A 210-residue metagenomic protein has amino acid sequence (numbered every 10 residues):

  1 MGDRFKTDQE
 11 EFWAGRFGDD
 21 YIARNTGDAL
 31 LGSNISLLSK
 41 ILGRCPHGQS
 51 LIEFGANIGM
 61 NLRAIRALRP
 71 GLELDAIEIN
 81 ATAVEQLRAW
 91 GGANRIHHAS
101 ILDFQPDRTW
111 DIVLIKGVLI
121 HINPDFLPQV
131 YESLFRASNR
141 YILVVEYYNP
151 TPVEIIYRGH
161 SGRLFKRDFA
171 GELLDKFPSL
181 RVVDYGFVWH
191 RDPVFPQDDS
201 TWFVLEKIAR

Functional and structural regions predicted by a protein language model:
M1-R108, D125-Q129, S133-R210: Class I (Rossmann-like) S-adenosyl-L-methionine-dependent methyltransferase catalytic domain, capturing the SAM-binding
D111: Conserved active-site beta-strand-loop modules that form the wall/rim of enzyme catalytic pockets and either contain
L114: A conserved beta-strand element that flanks and buttresses the S-adenosyl-L-methionine
G117: Nucleotide-sugar donor-binding/catalytic module of glycosyltransferases that assemble extracellular/cell-envelope
I120-I122: A short His-aromatic
